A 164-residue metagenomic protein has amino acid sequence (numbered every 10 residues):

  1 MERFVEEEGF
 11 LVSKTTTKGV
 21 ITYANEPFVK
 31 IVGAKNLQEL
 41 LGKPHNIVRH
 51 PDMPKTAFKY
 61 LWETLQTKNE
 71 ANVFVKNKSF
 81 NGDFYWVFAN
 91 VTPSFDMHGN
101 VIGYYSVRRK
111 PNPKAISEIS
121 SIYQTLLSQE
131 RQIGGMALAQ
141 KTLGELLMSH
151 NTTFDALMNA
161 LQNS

Functional and structural regions predicted by a protein language model:
M1-L126: Sensory/regulatory domains in signal-transduction proteins
S79, N163-S164: A broadly tuned "polar low-complexity/structure-edge" signature
I102-Y105, R109-N163: Juxtadomain coupling helices with adjacent low-complexity linkers
